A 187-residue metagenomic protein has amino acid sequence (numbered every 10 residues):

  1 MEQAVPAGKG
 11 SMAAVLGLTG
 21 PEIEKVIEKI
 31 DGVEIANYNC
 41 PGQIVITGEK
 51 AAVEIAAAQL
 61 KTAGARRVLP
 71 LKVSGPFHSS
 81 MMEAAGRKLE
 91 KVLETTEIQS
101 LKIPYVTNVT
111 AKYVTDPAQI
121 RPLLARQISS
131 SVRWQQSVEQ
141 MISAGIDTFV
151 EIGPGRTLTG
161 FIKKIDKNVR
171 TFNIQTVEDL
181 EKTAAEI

Functional and structural regions predicted by a protein language model:
M1-S130: Alpha/beta catalytic cores of group-transfer enzymes, especially the acyltransferase/condensing modules of polyketide
E97-I187: Acyltransferase/transacylase module recognition
